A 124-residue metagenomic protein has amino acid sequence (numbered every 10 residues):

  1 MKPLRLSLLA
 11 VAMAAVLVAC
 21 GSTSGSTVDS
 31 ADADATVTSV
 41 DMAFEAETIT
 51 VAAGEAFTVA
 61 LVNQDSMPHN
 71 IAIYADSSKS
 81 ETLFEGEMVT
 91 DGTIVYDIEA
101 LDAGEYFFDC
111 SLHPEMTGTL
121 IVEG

Functional and structural regions predicted by a protein language model:
M1-L8: Bacterial N-terminal signal peptides that target proteins for export
R5, C20-S30: Bacterial lipoprotein signal-peptidase II cleavage site
A15-A19: C-terminal motif of bacterial Sec signal peptides marking the signal peptidase cleavage site
S22, V89-G124: Extracellular/periplasmic metallocenter environments
D29-E55: N-terminal edge beta-strand
D41, V62-D65, I73-S77, A100-D102 (+2 more regions): A mature extracytoplasmic/lumenal domain signature
E47-M67, I94-D109: Beta-strand cores of secreted/periplasmic/IMS beta-sandwich domains, seen most often in copper-related folds
S66-V89: Histidine- and aromatic-enriched segments that form or immediately flank copper-ligand environments
